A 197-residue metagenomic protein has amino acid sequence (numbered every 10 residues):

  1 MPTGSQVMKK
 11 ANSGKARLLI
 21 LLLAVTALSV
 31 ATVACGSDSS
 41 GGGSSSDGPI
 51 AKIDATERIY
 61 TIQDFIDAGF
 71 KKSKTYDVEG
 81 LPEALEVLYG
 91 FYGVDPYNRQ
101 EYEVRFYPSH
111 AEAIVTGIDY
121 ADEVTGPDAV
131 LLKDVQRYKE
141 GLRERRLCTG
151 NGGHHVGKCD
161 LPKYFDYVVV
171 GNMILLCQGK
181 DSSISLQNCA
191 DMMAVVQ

Functional and structural regions predicted by a protein language model:
M1-V7: Short, Lys/Arg-enriched N-terminal segments with co-localized hydrophobic residues within the first ~10-30 amino acids
P2, A111-V115, S182-Q187: Short, surface-exposed beta-strand/loop "edge" segments at domain boundaries and coil↔beta transitions
K9-L21: Bacterial N-terminal signal peptides that target proteins for export
A31-A34: C-terminal motif of bacterial Sec signal peptides marking the signal peptidase cleavage site
G36-V94, S183-Q197: N-terminal "mature-domain start" segment
D47-K52, Q100-F106, M173-K180: Second-shell loop/turn segments in exported
I62-D160: Short, solvent-exposed recognition patches
Q136-Q197: A short, solvent-exposed beta-edge/loop patch
